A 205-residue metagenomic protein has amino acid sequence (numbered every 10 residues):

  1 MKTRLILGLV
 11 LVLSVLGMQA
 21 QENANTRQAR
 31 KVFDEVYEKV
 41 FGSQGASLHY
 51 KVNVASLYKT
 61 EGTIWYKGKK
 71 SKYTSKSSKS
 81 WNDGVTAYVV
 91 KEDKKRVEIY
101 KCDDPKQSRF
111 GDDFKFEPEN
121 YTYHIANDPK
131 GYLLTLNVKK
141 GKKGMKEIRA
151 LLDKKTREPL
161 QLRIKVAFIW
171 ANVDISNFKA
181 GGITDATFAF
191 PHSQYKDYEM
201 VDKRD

Functional and structural regions predicted by a protein language model:
L5-S14: Sec-dependent N-terminal signal peptides
L16-Y58, K69, S193-D205: N-terminal leader/targeting segments and the immediate start of mature chains
E22-N25, D128-K130, K140-K146, K155-D205: Non-transmembrane domains of secretory- and envelope-associated proteins
G42, I64-K72, W81-A87, P129 (+2 more regions): Short, solvent-exposed coil/turn segments at beta-strand boundaries
Q44-Y50, T60-I64, Y73, A87 (+2 more regions): One face of beta-strands
H49-N53, S71-K76, L133-G141, Q161-K165: Short beta-strand segments that buttress and anchor functional surface loops
E61-S108, I169-N172: An acidic-aromatic
C102-K130: Flexible, surface-exposed loop/linker segments and immediately adjacent secondary-structure boundaries
